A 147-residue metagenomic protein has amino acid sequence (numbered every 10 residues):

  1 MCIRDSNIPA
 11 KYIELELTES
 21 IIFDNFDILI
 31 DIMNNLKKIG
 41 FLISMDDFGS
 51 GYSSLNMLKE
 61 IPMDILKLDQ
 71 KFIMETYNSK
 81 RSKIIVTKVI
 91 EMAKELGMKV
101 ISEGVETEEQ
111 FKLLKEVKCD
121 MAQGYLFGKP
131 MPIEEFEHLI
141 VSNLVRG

Functional and structural regions predicted by a protein language model:
M1-I3: Short, small-residue-biased leader/transition segments that mark boundaries at the very start of proteins
N7-K11: Conserved C-terminal helical docking segment of ANL/AMP-forming enzymes that engages the acyl-acceptor during
Y12-D27, I39-G147: EAL-family c-di-GMP phosphodiesterase catalytic domain
I32: Conserved functional hotspot residues or short segments at active or partner-binding sites across diverse domains
